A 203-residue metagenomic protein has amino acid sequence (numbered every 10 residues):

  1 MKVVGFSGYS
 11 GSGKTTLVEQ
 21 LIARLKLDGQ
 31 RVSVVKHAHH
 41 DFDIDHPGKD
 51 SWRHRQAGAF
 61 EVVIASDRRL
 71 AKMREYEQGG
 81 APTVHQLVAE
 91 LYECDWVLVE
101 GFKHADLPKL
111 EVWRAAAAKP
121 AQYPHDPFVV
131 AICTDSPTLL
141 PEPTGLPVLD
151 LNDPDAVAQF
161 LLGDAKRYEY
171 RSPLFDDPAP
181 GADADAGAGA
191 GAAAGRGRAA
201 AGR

Functional and structural regions predicted by a protein language model:
M1-V3: Extreme N-terminal starter segment of soluble prokaryotic enzymes
F6: Hydrophobic anchor at the beta1->P-loop junction of P-loop NTPases
S10: The conserved Walker
K14: Conserved lysine of the Walker
Q20-H85: N-terminal phosphate/diphosphate-binding loop that engages ATP/GTP or pyrophosphate donors across diverse enzyme folds
L27, Y92-D95, P143-R203: C-terminal accessory "lid"/substrate-recognition subdomains
E75-H104: Phosphate-binding/switch loop-helix module in NTP-utilizing enzymes
W96-R167: Phosphate/Mg2+-binding loops and adjacent switch elements in nucleotide/diphosphate-handling enzyme cores
